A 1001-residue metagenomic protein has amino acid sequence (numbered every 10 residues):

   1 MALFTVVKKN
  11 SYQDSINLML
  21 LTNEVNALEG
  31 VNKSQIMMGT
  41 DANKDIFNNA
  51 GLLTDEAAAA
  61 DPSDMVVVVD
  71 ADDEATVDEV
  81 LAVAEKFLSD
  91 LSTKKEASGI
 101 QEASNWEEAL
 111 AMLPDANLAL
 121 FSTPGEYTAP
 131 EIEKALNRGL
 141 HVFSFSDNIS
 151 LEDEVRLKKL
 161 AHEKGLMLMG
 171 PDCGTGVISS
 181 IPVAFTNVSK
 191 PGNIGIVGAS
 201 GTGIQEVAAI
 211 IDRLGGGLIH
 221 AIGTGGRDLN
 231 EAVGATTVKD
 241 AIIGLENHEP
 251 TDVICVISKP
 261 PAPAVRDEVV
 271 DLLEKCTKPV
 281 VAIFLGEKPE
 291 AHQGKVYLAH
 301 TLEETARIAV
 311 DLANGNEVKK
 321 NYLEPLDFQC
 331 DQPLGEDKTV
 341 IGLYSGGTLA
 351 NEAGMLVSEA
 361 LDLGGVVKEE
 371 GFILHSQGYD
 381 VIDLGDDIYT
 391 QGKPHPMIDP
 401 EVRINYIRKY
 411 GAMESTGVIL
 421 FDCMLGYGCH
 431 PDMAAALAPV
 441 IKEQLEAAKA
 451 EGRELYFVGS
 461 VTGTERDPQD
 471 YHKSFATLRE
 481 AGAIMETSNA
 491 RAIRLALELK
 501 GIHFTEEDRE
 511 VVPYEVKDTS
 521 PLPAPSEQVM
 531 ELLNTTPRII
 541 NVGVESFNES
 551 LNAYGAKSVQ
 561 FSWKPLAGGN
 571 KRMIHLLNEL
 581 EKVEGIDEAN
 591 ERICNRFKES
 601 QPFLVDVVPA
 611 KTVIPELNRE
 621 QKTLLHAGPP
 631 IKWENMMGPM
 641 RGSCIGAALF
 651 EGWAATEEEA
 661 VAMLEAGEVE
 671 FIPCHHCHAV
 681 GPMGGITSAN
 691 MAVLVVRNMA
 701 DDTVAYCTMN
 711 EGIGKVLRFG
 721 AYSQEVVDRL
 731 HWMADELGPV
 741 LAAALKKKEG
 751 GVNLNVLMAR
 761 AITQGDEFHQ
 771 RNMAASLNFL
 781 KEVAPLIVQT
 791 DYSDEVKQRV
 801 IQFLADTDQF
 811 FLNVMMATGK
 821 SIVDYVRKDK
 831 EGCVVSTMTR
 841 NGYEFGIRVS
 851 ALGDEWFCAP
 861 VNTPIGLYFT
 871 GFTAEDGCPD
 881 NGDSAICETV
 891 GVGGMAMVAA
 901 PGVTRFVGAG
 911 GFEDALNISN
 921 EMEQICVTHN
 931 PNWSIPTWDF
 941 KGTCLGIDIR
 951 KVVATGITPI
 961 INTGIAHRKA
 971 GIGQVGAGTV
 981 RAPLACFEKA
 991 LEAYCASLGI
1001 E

Functional and structural regions predicted by a protein language model:
A2-S520: Catalytic-core regions of core metabolic enzymes, especially those transforming organic acids/acyl-group intermediates
A199, Y322-N405, E414, P439 (+3 more regions): Anaerobic metallocofactor- and corrinoid-dependent redox/one-carbon enzyme cores, especially those from methanogenesis
